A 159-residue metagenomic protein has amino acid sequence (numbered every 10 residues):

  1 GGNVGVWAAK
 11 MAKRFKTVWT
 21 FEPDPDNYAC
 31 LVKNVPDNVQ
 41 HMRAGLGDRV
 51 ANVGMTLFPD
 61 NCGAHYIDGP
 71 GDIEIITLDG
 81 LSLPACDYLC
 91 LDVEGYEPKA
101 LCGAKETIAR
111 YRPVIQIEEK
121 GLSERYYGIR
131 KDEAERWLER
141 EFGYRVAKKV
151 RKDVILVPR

Functional and structural regions predicted by a protein language model:
G2-R159: Phosphate/nucleotide-binding beta-alpha loop and adjacent structural elements of enzyme active sites
